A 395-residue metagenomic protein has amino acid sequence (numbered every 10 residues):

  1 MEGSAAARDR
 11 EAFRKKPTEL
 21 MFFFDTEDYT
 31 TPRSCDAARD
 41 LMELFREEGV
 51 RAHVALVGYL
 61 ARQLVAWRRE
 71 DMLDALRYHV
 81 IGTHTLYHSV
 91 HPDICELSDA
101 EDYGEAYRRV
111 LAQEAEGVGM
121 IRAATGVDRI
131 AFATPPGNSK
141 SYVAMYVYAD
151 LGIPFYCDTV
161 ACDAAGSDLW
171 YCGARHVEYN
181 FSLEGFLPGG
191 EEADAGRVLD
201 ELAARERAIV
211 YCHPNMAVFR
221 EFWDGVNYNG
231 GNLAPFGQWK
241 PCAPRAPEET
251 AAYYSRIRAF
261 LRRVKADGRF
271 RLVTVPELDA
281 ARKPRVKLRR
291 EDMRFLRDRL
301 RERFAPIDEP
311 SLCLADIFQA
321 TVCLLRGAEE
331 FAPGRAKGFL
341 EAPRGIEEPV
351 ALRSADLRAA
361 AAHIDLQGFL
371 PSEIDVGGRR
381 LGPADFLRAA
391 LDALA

Functional and structural regions predicted by a protein language model:
M1-R77, I209-V210, N215-A217, R269 (+2 more regions): Active-site beta->alpha N-cap acidic-glycine motif
F13-R14, Q63-A66, V90-P92, A123 (+2 more regions): Active-site-adjacent pocket scaffolds in enzyme catalytic domains
M21-F23, T83-S89, D99, N229-K240: Aromatic- and acidic-residue-enriched carbohydrate-binding clefts of CAZyme catalytic domains
F23-R33, A55-L60, D99-R109, R129-A131 (+3 more regions): The substrate-binding groove and active-site-proximal loops of carbohydrate-active enzymes, especially glycoside
S34-L41, A66-R69, Y107-A115, G189-R197 (+1 more regions): Well-ordered, non-membrane alpha-helical segments in soluble/globular domains
G49, Y156-D163, N215-F295: C-terminal domain-boundary segment and adjacent tail
R51, A55-Y142, I209-C212, E277-R285 (+1 more regions): Metal-dependent polysaccharide deacetylase catalytic core of the NodB/CE4 family, i.e., the active-site-bearing domain
L288-A395: Post-signal-peptide mature chains of secreted/extracellular proteins
